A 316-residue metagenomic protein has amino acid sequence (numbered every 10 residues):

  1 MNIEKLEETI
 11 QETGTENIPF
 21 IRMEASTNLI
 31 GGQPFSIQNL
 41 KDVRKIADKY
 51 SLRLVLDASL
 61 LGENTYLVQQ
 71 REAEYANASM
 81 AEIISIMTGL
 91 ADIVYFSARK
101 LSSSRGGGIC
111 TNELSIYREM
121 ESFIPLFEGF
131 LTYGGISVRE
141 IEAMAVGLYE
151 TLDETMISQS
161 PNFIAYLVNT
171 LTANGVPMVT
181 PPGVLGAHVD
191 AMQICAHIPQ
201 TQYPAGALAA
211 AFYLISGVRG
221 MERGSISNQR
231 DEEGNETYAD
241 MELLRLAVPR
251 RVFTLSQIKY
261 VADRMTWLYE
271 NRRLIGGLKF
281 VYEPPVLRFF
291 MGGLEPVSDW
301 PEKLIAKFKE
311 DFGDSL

Functional and structural regions predicted by a protein language model:
M1-M178, P199: Conserved PLP-enzyme active-site core in the AAT-like
I46-K49, Y166-N174, A207-V218, A262-N271: Generic non-transmembrane alpha-helical segments
E113-E119, R139, Y213-M241: Flexible glycine/proline-rich, aromatic-decorated loop/lid segments
R118, A196-P204, R251-Y260: Short, conserved charged micro-motifs
I157, I164, A191-R219, E233-A239: Active-site loop ensemble at the mouth of alpha/beta enzyme cores that anchors a bound cofactor
F163-A165, V179-D190: Conserved glycine-rich beta-strand-loop-beta hairpin in the small C-terminal domain of fold type I
V184-A196, R245-P249, R288: A short beta-alpha structural unit
I215, S227-L316: PLP-dependent enzyme catalytic core of the Aspartate aminotransferase-like
